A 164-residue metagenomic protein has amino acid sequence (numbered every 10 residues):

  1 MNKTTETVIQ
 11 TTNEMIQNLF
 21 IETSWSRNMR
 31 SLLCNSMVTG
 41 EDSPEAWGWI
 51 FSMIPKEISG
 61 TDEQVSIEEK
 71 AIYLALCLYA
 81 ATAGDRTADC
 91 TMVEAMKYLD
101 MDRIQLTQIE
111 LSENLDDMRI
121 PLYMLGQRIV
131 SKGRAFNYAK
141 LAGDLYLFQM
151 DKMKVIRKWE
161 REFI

Functional and structural regions predicted by a protein language model:
M1-N13: Basic/polar, acidic-poor N-terminal "presequence/leader" segments that form or can form short amphipathic helices
E14-A80: N-terminal interaction modules that seed assembly of large macromolecular complexes
S36-M37, I50-E57, Y79-G84, L99 (+4 more regions): Generic structural signal for hydrophobic core residues of well-folded globular domains
E41-E45, I58, D62, G84 (+4 more regions): Residue-level signal for secondary-structure boundary elements
E45, L74, E94, I120-Y123: Generic structural signal for well-ordered, non-membrane alpha-helices
I54, Y73, A95, L99 (+2 more regions): Extended hydrophobic/Leu-rich segments
E57-N114: Long amphipathic alpha-helical segments
L115-I164: Acidic, proline/glycine-rich low-complexity IDRs
